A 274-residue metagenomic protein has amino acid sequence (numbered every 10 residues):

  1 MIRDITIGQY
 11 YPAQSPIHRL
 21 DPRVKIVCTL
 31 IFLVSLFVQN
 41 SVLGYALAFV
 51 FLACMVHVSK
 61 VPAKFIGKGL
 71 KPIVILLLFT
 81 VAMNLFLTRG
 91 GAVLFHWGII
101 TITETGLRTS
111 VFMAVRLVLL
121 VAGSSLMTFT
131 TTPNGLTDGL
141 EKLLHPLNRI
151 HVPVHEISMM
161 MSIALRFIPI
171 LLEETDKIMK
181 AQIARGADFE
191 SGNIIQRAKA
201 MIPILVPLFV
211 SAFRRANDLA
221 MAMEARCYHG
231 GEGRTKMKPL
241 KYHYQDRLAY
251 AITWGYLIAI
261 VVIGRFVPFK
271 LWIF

Functional and structural regions predicted by a protein language model:
M1-V42, A48-H57, H145, R149-V152 (+3 more regions): Transmembrane alpha-helix interface motif
Q14, F37, K60-F65, W97 (+4 more regions): Membrane-helix interfacial "entry" motifs
K25-I26, A63-V74, D246-Y250: Alpha-helical transmembrane segments and their helix-start/interface "positive-inside/aromatic belt" motifs in integral
V38, V42, A46, V58-F65 (+6 more regions): Membrane-interface elements of multi-pass transporters and channels
F51-V61, L76-F79: Alpha-helical transmembrane segments and their membrane-interface exit regions
I73-A187: Juxtamembrane/interface alpha-helical elements of multi-pass membrane proteins
